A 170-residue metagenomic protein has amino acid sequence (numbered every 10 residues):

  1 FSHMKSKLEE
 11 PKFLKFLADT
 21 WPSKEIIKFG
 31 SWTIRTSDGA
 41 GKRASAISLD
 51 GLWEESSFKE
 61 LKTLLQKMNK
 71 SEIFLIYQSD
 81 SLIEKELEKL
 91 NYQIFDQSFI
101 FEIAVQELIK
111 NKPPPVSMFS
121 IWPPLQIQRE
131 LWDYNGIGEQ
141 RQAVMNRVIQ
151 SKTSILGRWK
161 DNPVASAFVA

Functional and structural regions predicted by a protein language model:
F1-H3, D50-W122: Acyl-donor-binding surface of acyltransferase catalytic domains
F1-K67, E139-Q142, N146: N-terminal charged segments
P22-S23, G30, E88, T153 (+1 more regions): Residue-level marker for the onset of beta-strands and adjacent loop->beta junctions in well-ordered domains
Q66, E88, D133, I149-Q150: Alpha-helix boundary recognition
M68-N69, E130-Q140: Helix-loop element at the rim of GNAT/NAT acetyltransferase active sites that forms part of the acceptor-substrate
L125-R129: An amphipathic alpha-helix signature
E139-A170: A conserved beta-strand-loop-helix scaffold within acyl/acetyltransferase catalytic domains
